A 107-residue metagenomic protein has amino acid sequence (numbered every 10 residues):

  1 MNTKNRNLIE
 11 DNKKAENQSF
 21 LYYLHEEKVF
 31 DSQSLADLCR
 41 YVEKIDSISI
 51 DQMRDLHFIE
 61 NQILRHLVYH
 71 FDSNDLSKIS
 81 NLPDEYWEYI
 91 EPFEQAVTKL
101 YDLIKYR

Functional and structural regions predicted by a protein language model:
M1, Y23, E27-F30, S34 (+2 more regions): Non-transmembrane, amphipathic alpha-helical segments
M1-C39: Short terminal alpha-helical segments
A15-S19, D31, I45, S49 (+2 more regions): Short secondary-structure junctions and interdomain/linker hinges
D46-F71: Short hydrophobic interaction/assembly module
Q62-R107: Amphipathic alpha-helical binding modules
